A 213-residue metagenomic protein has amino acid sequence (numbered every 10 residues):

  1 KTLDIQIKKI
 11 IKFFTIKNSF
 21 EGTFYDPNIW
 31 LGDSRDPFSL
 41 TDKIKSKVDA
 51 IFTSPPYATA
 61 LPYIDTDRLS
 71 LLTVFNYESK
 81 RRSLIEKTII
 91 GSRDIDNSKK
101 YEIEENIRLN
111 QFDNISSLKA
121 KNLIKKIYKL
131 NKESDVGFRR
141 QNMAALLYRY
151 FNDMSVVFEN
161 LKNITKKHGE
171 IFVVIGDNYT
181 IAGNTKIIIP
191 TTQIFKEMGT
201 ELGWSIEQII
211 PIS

Functional and structural regions predicted by a protein language model:
K1-F52, A58-D65, I124-I127: SAM-dependent nucleic-acid methyltransferase catalytic core
K1-S19, I64-R140: Class I S-adenosyl-L-methionine-dependent methyltransferase module
T2-Q6, I51-P56, E170-V173, N178-S213: Extended hydrophobic/aromatic segments used for targeting, binding, or gating
L3, N18-Y25, I29, S134-R149 (+1 more regions): Alpha/beta-hydrolase fold catalytic core
T59-L72, D153-F158: A short, conserved alpha-helix within the catalytic core of class I
S79-R81, T165-I171: Short glycine-dipeptide loop
F138-N152, Y179-P190: Short, contiguous acidic/charged loop-to-helix segments that flank catalytic cores in large enzymes
S155-K167: A short glycine-rich, Lys/Arg-flanked "PGG" loop and its adjoining helix->strand segment in the class I
